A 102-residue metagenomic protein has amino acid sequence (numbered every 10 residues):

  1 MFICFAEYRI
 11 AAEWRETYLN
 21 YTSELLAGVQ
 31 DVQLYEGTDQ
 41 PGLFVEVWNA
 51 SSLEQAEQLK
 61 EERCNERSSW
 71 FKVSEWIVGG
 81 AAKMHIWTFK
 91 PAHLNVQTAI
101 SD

Functional and structural regions predicted by a protein language model:
F2-Y8, Q33-E62: Short, well-ordered beta-strand segments in beta-rich or mixed alpha/beta enzyme and ligand-binding folds
I3-F5, K83-I86: Short hydrophobic/aromatic beta-strand or adjacent loop that forms the aromatic wall/cage of a ligand/substrate-binding
E7-Y18: Short, surface-exposed ligand-recognition loops at beta-strand->loop->(often short) alpha-helix junctions that present
W14-E16, E54-A56, L94: Residue-level signal for secondary-structure boundary sites
E24-Q33, A50-H85: An amphipathic, aromatic/His-enriched active-site/gating alpha helix that lines ligand/cofactor pockets
T38-G42, W76-M84, P91-H93: Short proline/glycine- and acidic-rich turn/helix-capping motifs at secondary-structure junctions
A50-S51, H85-D102: Short, low-order "capping/linker" segments at domain edges
